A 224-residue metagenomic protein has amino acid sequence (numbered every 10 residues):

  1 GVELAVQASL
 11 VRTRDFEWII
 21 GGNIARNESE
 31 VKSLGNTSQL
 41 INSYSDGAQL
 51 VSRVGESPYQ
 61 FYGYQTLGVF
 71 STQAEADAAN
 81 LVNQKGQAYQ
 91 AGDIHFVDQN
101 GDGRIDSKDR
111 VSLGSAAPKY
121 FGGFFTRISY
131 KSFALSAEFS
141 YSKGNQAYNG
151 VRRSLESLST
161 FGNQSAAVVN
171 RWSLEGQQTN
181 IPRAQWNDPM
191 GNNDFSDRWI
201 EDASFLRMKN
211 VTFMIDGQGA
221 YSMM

Functional and structural regions predicted by a protein language model:
V2, F16, P118-G122, S204-K209: Residues that define the transmembrane beta-barrel architecture of outer-membrane proteins
V2, R14, S132-S136, A220-Y221: Repeated loop/turn-to-beta-strand initiation elements of outer-membrane beta-barrel proteins
L4-V6, I20-G22, A137: Membrane-embedded beta-strand positions of outer-membrane beta-barrel proteins
A5, D46-Q49, R104-S112, Q164-N170 (+1 more regions): Extracytoplasmic loops and strand-loop junctions of Gram-negative outer membrane beta-barrel proteins
A8-L10, I24-E30, Y130-S132, Y141-N145 (+2 more regions): Transmembrane beta-strands of outer-membrane beta-barrel pores
S9-G114: Conserved small-residue
Q60, A88, S142-M224: Extracytoplasmic gating/loop element in the C-terminal half of outer-membrane beta-barrel translocons and assembly
L113-Y148: Glycine-rich, aromatic-lined ligand/substrate-binding cores of catalytic and carbohydrate-binding domains
